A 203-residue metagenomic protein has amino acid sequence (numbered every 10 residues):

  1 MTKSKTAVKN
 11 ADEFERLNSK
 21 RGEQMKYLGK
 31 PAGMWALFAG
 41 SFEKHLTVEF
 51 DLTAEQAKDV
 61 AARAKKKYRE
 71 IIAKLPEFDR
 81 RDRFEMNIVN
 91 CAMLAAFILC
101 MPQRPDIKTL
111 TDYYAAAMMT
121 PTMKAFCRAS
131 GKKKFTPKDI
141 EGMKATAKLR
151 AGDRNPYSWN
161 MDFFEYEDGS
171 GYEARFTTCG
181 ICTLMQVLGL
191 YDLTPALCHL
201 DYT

Functional and structural regions predicted by a protein language model:
T2-F97: N-terminal, charged low-complexity regulatory/assembly segments
D51-T53, D106, C179, D201: Helix N-terminus capping/helix-initiation residues
V89-G189, T194: Amphipathic interaction/junction segments at domain boundaries or subunit interfaces
D192-T203: Active-site helix/loop of acyl-thioester processing domains in fatty-acid/polyketide metabolism, spanning hotdog-fold
